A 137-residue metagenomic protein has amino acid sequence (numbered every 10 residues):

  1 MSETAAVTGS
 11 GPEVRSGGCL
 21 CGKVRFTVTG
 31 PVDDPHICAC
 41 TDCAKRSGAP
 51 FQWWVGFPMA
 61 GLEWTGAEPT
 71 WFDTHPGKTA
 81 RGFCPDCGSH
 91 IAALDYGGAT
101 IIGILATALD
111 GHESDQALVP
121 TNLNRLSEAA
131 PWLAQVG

Functional and structural regions predicted by a protein language model:
S2-G137: A short Gly-Trp-Pro
